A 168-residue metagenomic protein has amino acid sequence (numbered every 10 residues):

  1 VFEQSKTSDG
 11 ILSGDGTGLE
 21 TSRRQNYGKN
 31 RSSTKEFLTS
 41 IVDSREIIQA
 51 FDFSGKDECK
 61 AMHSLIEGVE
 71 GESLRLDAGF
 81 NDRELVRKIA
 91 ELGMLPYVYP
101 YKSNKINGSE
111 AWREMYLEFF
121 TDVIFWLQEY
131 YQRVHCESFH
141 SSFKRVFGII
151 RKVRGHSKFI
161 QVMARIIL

Functional and structural regions predicted by a protein language model:
V1-K88, M163-I167: Polybasic low-complexity intrinsically disordered regions
N26-K29, L127, R154: Short, P/G- and charge-enriched loop/turn segments at secondary-structure junctions
R45, F143-V146: Generic structural signal for hydrophobic core residues of well-folded globular domains
D77, L127, Y131, H156: Conserved aromatic-histidine-acidic binding/catalytic patches
R83-K144: Helix-centered, glycine/charged polyanion-binding patches within enzymatic domains that contact phosphate-containing
F147-L168: C-terminal extensions of enzymes
